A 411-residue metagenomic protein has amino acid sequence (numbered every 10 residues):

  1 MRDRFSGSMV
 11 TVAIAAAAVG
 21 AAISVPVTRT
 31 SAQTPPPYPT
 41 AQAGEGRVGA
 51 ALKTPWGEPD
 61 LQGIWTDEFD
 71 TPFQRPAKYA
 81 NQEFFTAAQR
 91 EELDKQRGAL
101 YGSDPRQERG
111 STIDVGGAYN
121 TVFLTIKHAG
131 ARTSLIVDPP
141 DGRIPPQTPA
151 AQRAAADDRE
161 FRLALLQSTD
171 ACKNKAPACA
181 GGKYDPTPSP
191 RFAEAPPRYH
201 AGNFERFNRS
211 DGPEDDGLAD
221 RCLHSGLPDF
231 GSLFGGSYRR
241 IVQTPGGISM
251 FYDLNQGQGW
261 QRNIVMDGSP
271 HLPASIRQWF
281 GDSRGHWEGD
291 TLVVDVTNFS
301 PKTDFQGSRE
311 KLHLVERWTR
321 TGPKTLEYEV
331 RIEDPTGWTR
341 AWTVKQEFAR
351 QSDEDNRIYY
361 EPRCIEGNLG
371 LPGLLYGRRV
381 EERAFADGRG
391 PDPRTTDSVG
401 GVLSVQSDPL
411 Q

Functional and structural regions predicted by a protein language model:
R2-Q411: PEST-like low-complexity, intrinsically disordered acidic/proline/serine-rich tracts that flank trafficking/processing
